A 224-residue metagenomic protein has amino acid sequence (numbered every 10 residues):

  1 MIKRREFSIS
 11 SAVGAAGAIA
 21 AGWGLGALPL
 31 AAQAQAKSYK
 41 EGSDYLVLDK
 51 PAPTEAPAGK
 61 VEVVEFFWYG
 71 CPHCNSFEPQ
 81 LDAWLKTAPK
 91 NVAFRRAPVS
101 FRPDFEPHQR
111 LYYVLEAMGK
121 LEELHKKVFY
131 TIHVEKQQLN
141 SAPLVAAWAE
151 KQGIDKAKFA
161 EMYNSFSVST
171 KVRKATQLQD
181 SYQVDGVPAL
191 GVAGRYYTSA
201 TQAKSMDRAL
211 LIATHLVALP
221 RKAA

Functional and structural regions predicted by a protein language model:
I2-P103, A218-A224: Extracytoplasmic thiol/disulfide redox context detector
E6, K151-A224: C-terminal cap of thioredoxin/glutaredoxin-like
E62-E65, S76, Q80-A83, E106-R110 (+7 more regions): Extracytoplasmic/secreted proteins, especially bacterial periplasmic and envelope-associated proteins
F67-G70, L81, L85-A88, L115-G119 (+6 more regions): Sec/Tat-exported extracytoplasmic proteins
G70-H73, S100-D104, T131-E135, V168 (+1 more regions): Solvent-exposed loop/turn segments at secondary-structure junctions within structured extracellular/periplasmic domains
T87-M118, E122-A149: Structural microenvironment flanking redox-active thiols in thiol-disulfide oxidoreductases
